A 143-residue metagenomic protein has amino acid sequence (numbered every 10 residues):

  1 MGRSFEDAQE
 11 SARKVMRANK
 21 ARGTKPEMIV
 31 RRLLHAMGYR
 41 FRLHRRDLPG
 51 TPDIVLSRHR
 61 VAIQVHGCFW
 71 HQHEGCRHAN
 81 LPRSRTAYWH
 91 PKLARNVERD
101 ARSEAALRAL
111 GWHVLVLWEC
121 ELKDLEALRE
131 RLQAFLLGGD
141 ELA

Functional and structural regions predicted by a protein language model:
M1-A143: Nucleic-acid endo/exonuclease domains
